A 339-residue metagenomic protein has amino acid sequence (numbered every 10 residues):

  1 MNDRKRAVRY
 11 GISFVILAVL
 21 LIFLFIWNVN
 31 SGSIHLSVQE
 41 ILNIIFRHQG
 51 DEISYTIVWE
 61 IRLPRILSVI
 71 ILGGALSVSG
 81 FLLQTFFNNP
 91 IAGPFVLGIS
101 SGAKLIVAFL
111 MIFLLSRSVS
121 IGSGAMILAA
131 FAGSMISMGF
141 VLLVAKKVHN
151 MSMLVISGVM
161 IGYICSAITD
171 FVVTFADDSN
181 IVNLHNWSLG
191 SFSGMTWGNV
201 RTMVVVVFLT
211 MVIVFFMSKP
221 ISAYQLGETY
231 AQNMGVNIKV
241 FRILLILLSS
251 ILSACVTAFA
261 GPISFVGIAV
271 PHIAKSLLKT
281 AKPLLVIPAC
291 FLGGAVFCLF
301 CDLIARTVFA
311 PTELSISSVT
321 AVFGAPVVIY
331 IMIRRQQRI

Functional and structural regions predicted by a protein language model:
M1-I339: Alpha-helical transmembrane segments in inner-membrane proteins
